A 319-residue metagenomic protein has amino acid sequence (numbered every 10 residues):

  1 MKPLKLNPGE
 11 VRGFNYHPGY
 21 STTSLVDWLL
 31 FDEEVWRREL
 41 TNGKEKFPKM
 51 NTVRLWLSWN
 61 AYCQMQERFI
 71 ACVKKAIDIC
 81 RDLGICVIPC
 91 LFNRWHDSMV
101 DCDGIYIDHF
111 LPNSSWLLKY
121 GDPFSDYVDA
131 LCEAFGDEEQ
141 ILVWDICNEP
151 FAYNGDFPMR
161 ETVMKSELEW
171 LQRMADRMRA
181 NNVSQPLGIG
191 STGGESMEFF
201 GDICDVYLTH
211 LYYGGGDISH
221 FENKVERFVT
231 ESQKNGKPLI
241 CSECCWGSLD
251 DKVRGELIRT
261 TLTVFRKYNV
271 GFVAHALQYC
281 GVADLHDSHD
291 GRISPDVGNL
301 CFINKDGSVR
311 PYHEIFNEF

Functional and structural regions predicted by a protein language model:
K2-C204, Y213-G216, K234-N235, F265-V282 (+2 more regions): Active-site mouth of glycoside hydrolases
E67-K75, F221-E226, R254-T260: Charged helix-capping and loop-helix junction motifs
I189-G190, I240-E243: Active-site neighborhood of phospho(di)ester-bond hydrolases with catalytic His/Asp-centered motifs
R227-K237, G247-K267: Surface-exposed substrate-engagement region within the catalytic domains of secreted or surface-exposed extracellular
C245-L249, Q278-G281: Short Gly/Pro-enriched loop/turn and capping motifs at secondary-structure junctions
